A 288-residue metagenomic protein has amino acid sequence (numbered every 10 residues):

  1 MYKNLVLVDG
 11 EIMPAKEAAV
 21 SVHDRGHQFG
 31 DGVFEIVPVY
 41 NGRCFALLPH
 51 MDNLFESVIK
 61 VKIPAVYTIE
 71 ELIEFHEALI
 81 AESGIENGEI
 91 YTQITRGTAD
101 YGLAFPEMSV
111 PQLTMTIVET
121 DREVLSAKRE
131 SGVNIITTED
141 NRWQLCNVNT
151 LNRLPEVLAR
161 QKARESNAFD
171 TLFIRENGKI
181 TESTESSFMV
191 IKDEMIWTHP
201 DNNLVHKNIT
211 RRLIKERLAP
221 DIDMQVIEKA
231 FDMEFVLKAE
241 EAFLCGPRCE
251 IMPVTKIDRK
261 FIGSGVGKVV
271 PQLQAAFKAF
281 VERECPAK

Functional and structural regions predicted by a protein language model:
M1-A78, G102-K288: Helix-start/capping segments and mature chain N-termini
I73-Y101: Short, acidic/charged, Gly/Pro-enriched secondary-structure junctions
